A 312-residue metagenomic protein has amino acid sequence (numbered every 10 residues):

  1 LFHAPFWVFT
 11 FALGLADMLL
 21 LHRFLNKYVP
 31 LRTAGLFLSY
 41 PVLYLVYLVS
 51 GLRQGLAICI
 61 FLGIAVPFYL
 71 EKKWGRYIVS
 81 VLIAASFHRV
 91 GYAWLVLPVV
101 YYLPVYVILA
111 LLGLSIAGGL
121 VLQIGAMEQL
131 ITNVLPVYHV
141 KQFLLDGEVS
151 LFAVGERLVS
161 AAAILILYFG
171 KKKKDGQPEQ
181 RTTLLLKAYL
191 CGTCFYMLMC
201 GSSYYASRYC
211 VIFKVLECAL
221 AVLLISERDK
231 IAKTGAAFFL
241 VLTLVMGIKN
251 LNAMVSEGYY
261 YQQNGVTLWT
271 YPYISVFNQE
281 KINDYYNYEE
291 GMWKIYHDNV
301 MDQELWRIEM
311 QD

Functional and structural regions predicted by a protein language model:
F2-A16: Loop-to-helix entry region of an early transmembrane alpha helix in multi-pass inner-membrane enzymes
H22-V42: Transmembrane-helix signature of polytopic, membrane-embedded enzymes that assemble or transfer cell-envelope glycans
L43-Y47, R76-V100, T193, M197: Membrane-interface alpha helices of multi-pass inner-membrane proteins
V49-G55: Short acidic/glycine- and proline-prone juxtamembrane loop motifs at membrane-interface regions of multi-pass membrane
F61-G75: Membrane-interface transmembrane helices that cradle and orient dolichyl/undecaprenyl
P98-F213, V255-P272, N278: Alpha-helical transmembrane segments and terminal signal-anchor/GPI-anchor hydrophobic tails, characterized by long
D229-K249: Signature aromatic-anchored transmembrane alpha helix within multi-pass, membrane-resident enzymes that catalyze glycan
G258-D312: Membrane-interface segments at or immediately adjacent to transmembrane helices that form the boundary between
